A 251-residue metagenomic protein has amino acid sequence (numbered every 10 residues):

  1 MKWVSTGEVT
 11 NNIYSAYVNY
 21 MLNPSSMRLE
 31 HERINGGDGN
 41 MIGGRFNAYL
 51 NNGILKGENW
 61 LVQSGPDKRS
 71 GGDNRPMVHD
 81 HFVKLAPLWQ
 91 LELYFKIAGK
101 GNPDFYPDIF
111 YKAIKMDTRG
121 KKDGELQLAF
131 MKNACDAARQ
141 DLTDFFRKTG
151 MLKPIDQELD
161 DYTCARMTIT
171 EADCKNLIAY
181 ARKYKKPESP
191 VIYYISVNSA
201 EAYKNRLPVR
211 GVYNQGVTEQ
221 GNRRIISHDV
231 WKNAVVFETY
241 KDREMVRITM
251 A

Functional and structural regions predicted by a protein language model:
M1-L50: Zinc-dependent metallopeptidase catalytic helix centered on the HExxH motif and its immediate flanking segment
M1-V4, V83-D104, W231-V235, Y240-V246: Generic hydrophobic segment detector
I13, I34, I42, I54 (+9 more regions): Weak global preference for isoleucine
A16-L22, S26-M27, H31, R119 (+3 more regions): Generic detector of ordered, mature protein regions
H31, H79-H81, H228: Histidine (H) residue identity feature
G39-E158: Active-site-proximal alpha-helical
D123-M250: Beta/coil-rich, acidic/histidine-enriched accessory regions frequently appended to metallopeptidases
